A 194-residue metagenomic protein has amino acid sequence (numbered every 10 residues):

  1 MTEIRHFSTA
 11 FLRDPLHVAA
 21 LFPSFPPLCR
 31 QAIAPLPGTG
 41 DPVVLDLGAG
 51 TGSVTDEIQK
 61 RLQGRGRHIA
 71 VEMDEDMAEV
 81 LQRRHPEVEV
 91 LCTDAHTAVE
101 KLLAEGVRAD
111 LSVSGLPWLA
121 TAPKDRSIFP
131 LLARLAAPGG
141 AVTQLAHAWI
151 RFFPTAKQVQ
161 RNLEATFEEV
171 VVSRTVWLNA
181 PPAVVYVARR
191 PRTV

Functional and structural regions predicted by a protein language model:
I4-L36: Class I SAM-dependent methyltransferase Rossmann-like catalytic core, especially the SAM/SAH-binding loop
D41-G50: Conserved class I S-adenosyl-L-methionine
G52-D56: Glycine-rich SAM-binding Motif I of class I
D74: Conserved SAM/SAH-binding beta-strand->alpha-helix loop
L81-Q82: Conserved SAM-binding loop
A120-L131: A short, conserved alpha-helix within the catalytic core of class I
G139-A148: Conserved beta-strand signature within the Rossmann-like core of class I S-adenosyl-L-methionine
Q160, E164-V194: Class I S-adenosyl-L-methionine
